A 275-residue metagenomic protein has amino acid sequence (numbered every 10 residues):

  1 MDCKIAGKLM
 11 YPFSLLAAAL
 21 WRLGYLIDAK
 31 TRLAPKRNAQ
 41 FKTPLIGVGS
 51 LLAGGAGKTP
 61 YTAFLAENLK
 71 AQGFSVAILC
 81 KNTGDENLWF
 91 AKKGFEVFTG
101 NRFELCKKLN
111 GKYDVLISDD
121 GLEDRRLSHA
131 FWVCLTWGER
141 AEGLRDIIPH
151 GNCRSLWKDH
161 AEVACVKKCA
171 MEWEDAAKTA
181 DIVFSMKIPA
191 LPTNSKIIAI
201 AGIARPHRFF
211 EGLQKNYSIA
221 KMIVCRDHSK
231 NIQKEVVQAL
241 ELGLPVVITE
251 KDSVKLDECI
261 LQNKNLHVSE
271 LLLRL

Functional and structural regions predicted by a protein language model:
M1-I46: Extreme N-terminal, non-catalytic leader segments that precede Walker-type/kinase nucleotide-binding cores
A29-T83, D181: Walker A (P-loop) phosphate-binding motif
N68-Q72, K92-K93, L213-A220: Short helix-loop-beta junction
A77-L79, C134, K196-I200: Conserved beta-strand elements of the Class I
N82-D181: Phosphate/Mg2+-binding loops and adjacent switch elements in nucleotide/diphosphate-handling enzyme cores
I188-I232: Redox- and metal-dependent alpha/beta enzyme cores, enriched for Fe-S-associated oxidoreductases and cofactor-handling
R208, H228-L244, K251-S253: A short, acidic, amphipathic alpha-helical segment used as a generic capping/interface helix at domain edges
C225-S229, K264-L275: Short, flexible loop segments at boundaries between secondary-structure elements
